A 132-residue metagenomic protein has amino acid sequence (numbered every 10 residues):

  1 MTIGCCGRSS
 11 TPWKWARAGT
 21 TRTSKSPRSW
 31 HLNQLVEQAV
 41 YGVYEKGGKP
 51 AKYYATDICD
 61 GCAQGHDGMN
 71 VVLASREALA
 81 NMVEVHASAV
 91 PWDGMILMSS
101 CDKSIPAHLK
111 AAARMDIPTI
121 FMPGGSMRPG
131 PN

Functional and structural regions predicted by a protein language model:
M1-N132: Metallocofactor- and cofactor-centric catalytic cores in central/energy metabolism, strongly enriched
